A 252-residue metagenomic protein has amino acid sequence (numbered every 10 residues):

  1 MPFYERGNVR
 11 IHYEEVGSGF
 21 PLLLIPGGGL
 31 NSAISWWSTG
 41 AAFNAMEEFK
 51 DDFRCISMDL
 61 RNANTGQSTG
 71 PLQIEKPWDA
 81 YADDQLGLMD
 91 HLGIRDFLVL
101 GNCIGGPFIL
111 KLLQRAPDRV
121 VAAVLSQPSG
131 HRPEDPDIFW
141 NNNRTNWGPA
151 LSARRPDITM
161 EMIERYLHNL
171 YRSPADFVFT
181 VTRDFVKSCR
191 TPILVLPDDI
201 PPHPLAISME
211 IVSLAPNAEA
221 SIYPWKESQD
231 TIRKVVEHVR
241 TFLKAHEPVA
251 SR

Functional and structural regions predicted by a protein language model:
G7-S68: Conserved HGGG/HGGXW glycine-rich cap/lid loop of the alpha/beta-hydrolase fold
D59-A63, S129, P224-K226: Short beta-to-alpha linker loops that shape the active-site pocket of alpha/beta-hydrolase fold enzymes
D79-F97: Conserved acidic catalytic loop of the alpha/beta-hydrolase fold
R95-H131: Conserved hydrolase catalytic core segment
R132-C189: The alpha/beta-hydrolase serine catalytic core
C189, V195-P197: Short beta-strand/loop motif that positions the catalytic acidic residue of the alpha/beta-hydrolase fold
P201-I207: Conserved alpha/beta-hydrolase "acid-adjacent" motif
A218-R252: Catalytic active-site module of serine/aspartate enzymes centered on a nucleophile-bearing elbow/loop
